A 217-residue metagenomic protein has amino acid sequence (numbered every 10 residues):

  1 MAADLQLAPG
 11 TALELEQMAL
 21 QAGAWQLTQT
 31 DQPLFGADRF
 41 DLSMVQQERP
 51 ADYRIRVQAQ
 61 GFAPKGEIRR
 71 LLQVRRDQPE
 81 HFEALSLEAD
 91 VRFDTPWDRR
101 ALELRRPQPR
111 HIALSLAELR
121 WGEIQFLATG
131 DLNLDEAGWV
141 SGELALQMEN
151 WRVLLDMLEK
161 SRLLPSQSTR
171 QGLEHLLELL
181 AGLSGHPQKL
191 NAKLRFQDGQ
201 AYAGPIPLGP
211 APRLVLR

Functional and structural regions predicted by a protein language model:
M1-A12, F35-P50, L72-R105, F126-L146 (+2 more regions): Extended lipid/amphipathic-ligand handling interfaces
M1-Q26, D31: Flexible beta-edge/linker motif
E14-A19, D52-R56, P109-L116: Short, hydrophobic/aromatic-rich segments at coil-to-beta transitions
Q17, A24, R39, G61 (+1 more regions): Extracellular/lumenal ectodomain signal focusing on beta-strand-rich modules and carbohydrate-recognition contexts
M18-L20, P33, D38-F40, I55: Eukaryote-skewed repeat-based solenoidal scaffolds used as protein-protein interaction platforms, primarily
G66-I68: Outer-membrane beta-barrel proteins
L102-P107, H111, A117-L119, N133-G138 (+1 more regions): Extended terminal
R120-Q125: Solvent-exposed loop/turn segments connecting transmembrane beta-strands in outer-membrane beta-barrel proteins
